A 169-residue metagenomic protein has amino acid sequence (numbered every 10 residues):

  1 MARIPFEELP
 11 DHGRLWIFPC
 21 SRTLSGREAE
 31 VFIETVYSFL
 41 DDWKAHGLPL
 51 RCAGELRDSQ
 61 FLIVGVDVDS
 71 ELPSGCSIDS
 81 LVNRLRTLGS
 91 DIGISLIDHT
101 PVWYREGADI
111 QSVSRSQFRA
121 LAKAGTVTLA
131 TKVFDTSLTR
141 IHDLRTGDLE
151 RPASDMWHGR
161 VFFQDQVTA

Functional and structural regions predicted by a protein language model:
M1-W16: N-terminal catalytic cores of peptidoglycan-degrading enzymes
H12-D58: Long, hydrophobic N-terminal alpha-helical segment
S21-L24, D67-P73: A generic structural motif
L50-A53, D91-P101: Short, flexible active-site-proximal loops enriched in glycine and acidic residues
D69-L96: Helix-adjacent hinge/juxtasegments
I97-A169: Terminal interaction module
